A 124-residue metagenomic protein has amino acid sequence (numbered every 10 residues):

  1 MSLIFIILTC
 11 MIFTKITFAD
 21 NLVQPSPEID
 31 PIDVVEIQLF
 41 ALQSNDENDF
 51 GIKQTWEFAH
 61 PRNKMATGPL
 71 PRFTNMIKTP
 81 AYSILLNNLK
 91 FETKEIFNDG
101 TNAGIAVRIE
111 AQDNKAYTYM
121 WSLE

Functional and structural regions predicted by a protein language model:
M1-F5: Bacterial N-terminal signal peptides that target proteins for export
T14-I16: N-terminal signal peptide c-region/cleavage motif recognized by signal peptidases
P25-D30, A103: Charged, low-complexity intrinsically disordered segments
D30-D46, F58: Short, aromatic-enriched amphipathic alpha-helices that serve as compact interaction elements
D49-N98: Short solvent-exposed beta->alpha transition segments
I96-E124: Exposed beta-sheet edge and beta->alpha loop/turn motif
